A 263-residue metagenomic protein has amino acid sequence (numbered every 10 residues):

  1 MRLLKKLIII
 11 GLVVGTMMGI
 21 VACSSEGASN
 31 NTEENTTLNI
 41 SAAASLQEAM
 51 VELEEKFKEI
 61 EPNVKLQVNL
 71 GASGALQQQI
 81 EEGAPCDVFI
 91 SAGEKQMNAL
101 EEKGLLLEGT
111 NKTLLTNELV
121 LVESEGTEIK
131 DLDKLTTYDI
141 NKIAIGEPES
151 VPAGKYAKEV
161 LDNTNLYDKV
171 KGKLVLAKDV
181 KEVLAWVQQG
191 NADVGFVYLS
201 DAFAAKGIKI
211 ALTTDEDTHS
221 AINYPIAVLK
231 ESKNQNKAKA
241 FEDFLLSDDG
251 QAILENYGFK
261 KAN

Functional and structural regions predicted by a protein language model:
M1-G27: Sec-dependent N-terminal signal peptides of Gram-positive bacterial secreted proteins and lipoproteins
C23-E55, G74, Q78-E81, G93-E94 (+3 more regions): Exported/periplasmic ABC-transporter solute-binding proteins
L38, V64-L66, L119: Conserved beta-strand core positions
E55-Q67: Signal peptide-proximal N-terminal region of secreted/periplasmic/extracellular or secretory-lumen proteins
L70: Conserved strand-loop elements at the edges of beta-sheets that form or border functional pockets
D87-S91: Periplasmic-binding protein-like
L105-L106: Basic phosphate/pyrophosphate-binding loop/patch that engages nucleotide-derived ligands
T110-N117: Short, glycine-/small- and polar/acidic-enriched structural segments that line small-molecule recognition paths
